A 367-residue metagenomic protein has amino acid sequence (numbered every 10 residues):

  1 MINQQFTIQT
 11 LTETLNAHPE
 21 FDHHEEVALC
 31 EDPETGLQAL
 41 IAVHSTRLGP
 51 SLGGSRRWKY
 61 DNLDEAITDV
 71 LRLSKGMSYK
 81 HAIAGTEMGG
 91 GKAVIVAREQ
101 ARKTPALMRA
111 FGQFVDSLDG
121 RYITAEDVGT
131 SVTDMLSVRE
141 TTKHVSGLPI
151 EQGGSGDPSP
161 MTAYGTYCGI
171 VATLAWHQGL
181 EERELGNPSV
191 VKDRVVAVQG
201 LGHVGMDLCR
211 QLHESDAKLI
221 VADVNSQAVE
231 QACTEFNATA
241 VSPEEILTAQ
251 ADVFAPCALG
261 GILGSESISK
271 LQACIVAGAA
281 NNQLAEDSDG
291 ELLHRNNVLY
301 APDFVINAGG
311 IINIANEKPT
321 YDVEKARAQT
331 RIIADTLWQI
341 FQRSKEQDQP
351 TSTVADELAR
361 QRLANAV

Functional and structural regions predicted by a protein language model:
M1-G156: N-terminal ligand-binding/catalytic initiation module
F6, D61-D69, R102-A106, A110 (+17 more regions): Conserved active-site and cofactor/substrate-binding residues in soluble primary-metabolism enzymes
V70-H81, M108-I123, R139-S146, I170 (+7 more regions): Structural signal for hydrophobic packing residues in well-ordered secondary-structure cores of soluble enzyme domains
H81-T86, R121-E126, G179-R194, P243 (+1 more regions): Flexible, glycine/charged-enriched surface loops at secondary-structure junctions
D157-V253: Glycine-rich phosphate/diphosphate-binding loop of Rossmann-like nucleotide-binding domains
L174, C274-V367: Adenosine-phosphate binding glycine-rich loop
D193, D216, V224-V305: Rossmann-like adenosine-cofactor binding region
